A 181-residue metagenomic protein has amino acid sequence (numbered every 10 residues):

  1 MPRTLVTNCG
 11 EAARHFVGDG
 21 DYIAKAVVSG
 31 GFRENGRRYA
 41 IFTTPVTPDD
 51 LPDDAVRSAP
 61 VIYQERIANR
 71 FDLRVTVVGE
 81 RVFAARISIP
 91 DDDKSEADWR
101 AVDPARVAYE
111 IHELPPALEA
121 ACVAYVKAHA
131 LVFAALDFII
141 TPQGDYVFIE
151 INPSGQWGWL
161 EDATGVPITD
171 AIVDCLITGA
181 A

Functional and structural regions predicted by a protein language model:
M1-P2, Y22: Hydrophobic anchor at the start of a short beta-strand that flanks the dinucleotide cofactor-binding loop
R3, V61-I62, F133-L136: A short linear hydrophobic-aromatic micro-motif
R3-T7, E11: FMN-binding flavodoxin-like domain, especially the glycine-rich phosphate-binding loop
G10-A12, V17-L114: Phosphate-binding site of ATP-dependent enzymes
I23, A135, F148: Generic enzyme active-site microenvironment
E110-P116, A120, A124-L131, I140-A181: C-terminal active-site "lid" helix and adjoining low-complexity regulatory extension at the edge of ATP-using catalytic
